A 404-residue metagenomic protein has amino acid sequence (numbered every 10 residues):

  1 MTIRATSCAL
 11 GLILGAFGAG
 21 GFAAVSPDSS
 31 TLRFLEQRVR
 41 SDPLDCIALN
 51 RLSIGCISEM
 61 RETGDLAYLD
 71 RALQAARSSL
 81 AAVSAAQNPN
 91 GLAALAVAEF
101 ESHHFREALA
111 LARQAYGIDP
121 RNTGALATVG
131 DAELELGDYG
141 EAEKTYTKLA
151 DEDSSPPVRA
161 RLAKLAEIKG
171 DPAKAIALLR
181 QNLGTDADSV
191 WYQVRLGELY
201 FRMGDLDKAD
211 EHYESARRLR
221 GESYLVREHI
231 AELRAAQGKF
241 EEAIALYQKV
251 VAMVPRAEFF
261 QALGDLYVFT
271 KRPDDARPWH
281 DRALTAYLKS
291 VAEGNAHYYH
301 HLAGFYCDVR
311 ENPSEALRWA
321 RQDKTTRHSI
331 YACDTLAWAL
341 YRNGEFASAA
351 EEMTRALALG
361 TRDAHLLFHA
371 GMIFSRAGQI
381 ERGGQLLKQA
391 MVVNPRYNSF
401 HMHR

Functional and structural regions predicted by a protein language model:
Q37-S41, R77-A81, Y116-G117, K148-D151 (+7 more regions): Conserved structural position within tetratricopeptide repeats
P43, S84-A86, P120, D153-S154 (+7 more regions): Short coil turns that delineate tetratricopeptide repeat
I47, I54, N88-N90, G124 (+8 more regions): Start-of-helix register in tetratricopeptide repeats
R51, A94, T128, R161-L162 (+6 more regions): Canonical tetratricopeptide repeat
I54, R61, V97, D131 (+7 more regions): Residue-level recognition of tetratricopeptide repeat
S58, E101, E135-L136, I168-K169 (+6 more regions): Register position in tetratricopeptide repeats
